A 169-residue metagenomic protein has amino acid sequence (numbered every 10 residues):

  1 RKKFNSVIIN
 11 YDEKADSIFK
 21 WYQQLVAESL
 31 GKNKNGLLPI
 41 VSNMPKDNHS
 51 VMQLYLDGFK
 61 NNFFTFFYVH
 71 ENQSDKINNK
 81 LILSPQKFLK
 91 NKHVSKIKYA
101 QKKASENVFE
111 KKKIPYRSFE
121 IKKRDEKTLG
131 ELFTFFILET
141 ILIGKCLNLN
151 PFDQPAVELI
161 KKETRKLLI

Functional and structural regions predicted by a protein language model:
R1-I169: A SIS-like phosphosugar-recognition module
